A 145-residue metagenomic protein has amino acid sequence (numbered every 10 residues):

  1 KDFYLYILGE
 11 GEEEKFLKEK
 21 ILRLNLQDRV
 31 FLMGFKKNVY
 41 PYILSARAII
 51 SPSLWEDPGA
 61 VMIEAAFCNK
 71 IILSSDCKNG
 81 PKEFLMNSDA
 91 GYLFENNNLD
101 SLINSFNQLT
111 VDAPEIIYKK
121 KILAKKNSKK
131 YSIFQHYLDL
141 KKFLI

Functional and structural regions predicted by a protein language model:
K1-F31: A conserved nucleotide-sugar
F3, N107-K126: Conserved donor-nucleotide binding/catalytic region of nucleotide-linked donor-dependent transferases
F35, L54: Aromatic "clamp/platform" in nucleotide-sugar-dependent glycosyltransferases that forms part of the donor/acceptor
Y40, P58-F67, K82-E83: Short alpha-helical segment that forms part of, or immediately flanks, the ligand-binding pocket in carbohydrate-active
E64, C77-S88, Y92-L93: Short acidic/histidine- and often glycine-rich active-site loop of Leloir-type glycosyltransferases that engages
I71-S75: Short hydrophobic beta-strand element within catalytic cores of glycosyltransferases and related nucleotide-activated
N87-L99, N107-P114: Conserved acidic donor-binding segment of nucleotide-sugar-dependent glycosyltransferases
L93, Y118-L144: A charged, aromatic-enriched C-terminal amphipathic alpha-helix characteristic of glycosyltransferases across folds
